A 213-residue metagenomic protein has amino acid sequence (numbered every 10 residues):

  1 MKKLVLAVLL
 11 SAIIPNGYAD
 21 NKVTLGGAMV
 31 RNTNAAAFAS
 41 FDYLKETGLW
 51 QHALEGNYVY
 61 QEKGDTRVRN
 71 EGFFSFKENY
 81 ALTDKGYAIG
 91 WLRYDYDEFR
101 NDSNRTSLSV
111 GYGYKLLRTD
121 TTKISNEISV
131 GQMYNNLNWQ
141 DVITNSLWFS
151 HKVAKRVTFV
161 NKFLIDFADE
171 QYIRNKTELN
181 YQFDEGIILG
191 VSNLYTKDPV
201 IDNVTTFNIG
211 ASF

Functional and structural regions predicted by a protein language model:
Y18-Y58: Short glycine/proline- and aromatic-enriched beta-strand/turn motifs that initiate or cap beta-hairpins
N21, G48-L54, D84-A88, T119-I124 (+2 more regions): Repeated loop/turn-to-beta-strand initiation elements of outer-membrane beta-barrel proteins
L25-M29, L54-Y58, F76, G90-Y94 (+5 more regions): Transmembrane beta-barrel strands of outer-membrane/channel proteins
A28-A37, E62-N70, D97-N104, M133-D141 (+2 more regions): Solvent-exposed loop/turn segments connecting transmembrane beta-strands in outer-membrane beta-barrel proteins
A35-F41, G72-F76, L92, T106-V110 (+4 more regions): Hydrophobic, lipid-facing positions within transmembrane beta-strands of outer-membrane proteins
Y43-K45, Y80, Y94, Y114-L116 (+6 more regions): Residue-level signature of outer-membrane beta-barrel architecture
S109-G111, K115, T119-I165: Detector for outer-membrane/organellar transmembrane beta-barrel domains, recognizing the amphipathic beta-strand
N180-Q182, I188, D202-F213: Outer-membrane beta-barrel "beta-signal"
